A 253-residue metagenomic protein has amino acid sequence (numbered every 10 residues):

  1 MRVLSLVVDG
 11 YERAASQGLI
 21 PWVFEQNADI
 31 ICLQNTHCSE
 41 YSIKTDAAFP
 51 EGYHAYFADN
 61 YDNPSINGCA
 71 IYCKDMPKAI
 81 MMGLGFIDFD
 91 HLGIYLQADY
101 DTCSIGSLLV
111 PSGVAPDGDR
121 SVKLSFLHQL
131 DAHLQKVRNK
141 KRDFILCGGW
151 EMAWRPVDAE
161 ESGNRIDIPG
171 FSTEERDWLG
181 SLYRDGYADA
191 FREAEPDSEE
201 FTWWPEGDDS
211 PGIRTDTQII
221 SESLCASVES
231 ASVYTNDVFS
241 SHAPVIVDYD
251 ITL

Functional and structural regions predicted by a protein language model:
M1-D9, T102-V114, C147: Active-site-proximal beta-strand elements of phosphoester/diester hydrolases
M1-F49, Y61-I66, L253: N-terminal, active-site-proximal structural segment of metallo-dependent hydrolase catalytic domains
D9, T36-H37, L109-P111, E151-A153 (+1 more regions): Catalytic metal-binding/acid-base residues of hydrolase active sites
T36-G113: Structured beta-strand-rich core segments of catalytic domains in phosphoester-bond hydrolases
E51-H54, F126-P211: Metal-dependent phosphoesterases centered on the DNase I-like endonuclease/exonuclease/phosphatase
P64-I80, E206-S227: Conserved beta strand-loop-helix elements of the APE1-like EEP
L84-F86, V110-L127, G163-D167: Surface-exposed cleft-lining segments at the edges of enzyme active sites
Y234-L253: Surface polyanion/phosphate-binding segment centered on an Asp-His-Pro turn
